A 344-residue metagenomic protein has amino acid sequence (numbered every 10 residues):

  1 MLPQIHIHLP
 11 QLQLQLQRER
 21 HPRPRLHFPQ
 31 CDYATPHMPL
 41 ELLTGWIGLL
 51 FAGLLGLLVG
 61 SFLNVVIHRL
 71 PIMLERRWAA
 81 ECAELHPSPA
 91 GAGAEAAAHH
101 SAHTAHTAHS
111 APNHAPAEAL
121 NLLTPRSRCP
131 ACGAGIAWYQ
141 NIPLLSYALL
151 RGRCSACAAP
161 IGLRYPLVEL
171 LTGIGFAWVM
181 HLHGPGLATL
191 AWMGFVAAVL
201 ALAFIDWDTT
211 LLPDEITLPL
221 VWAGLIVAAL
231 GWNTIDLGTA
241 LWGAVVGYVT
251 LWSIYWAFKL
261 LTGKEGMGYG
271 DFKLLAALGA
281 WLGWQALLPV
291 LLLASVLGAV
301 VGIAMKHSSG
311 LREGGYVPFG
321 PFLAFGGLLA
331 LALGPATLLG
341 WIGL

Functional and structural regions predicted by a protein language model:
Q4-L12, R18, L26-G45, G340-L344: Short, strongly hydrophobic alpha-helical membrane anchors
P39-R69, M73, V245, S253-E265 (+1 more regions): Alpha-helical transmembrane segments
A52, A188-L297, L339-L344: Functional transmembrane core segments of multi-pass inner-membrane proteins
R69-R164: Membrane-proximal soluble regions of multi-pass membrane proteins
R126, G133-A188, W192, D271 (+2 more regions): Multi-pass membrane catalytic core of lipid/isoprenoid biosynthesis enzymes
I142, S155-Y165, F204-I216, A257-G270 (+2 more regions): Interhelical loop and helix-boundary elements at the membrane-water interface of polytopic inner-membrane proteins
H181, A203-W207, A228-W232, A304-S309 (+1 more regions): Structural signal for the C-terminal ends of transmembrane alpha-helices and the immediately following loop
